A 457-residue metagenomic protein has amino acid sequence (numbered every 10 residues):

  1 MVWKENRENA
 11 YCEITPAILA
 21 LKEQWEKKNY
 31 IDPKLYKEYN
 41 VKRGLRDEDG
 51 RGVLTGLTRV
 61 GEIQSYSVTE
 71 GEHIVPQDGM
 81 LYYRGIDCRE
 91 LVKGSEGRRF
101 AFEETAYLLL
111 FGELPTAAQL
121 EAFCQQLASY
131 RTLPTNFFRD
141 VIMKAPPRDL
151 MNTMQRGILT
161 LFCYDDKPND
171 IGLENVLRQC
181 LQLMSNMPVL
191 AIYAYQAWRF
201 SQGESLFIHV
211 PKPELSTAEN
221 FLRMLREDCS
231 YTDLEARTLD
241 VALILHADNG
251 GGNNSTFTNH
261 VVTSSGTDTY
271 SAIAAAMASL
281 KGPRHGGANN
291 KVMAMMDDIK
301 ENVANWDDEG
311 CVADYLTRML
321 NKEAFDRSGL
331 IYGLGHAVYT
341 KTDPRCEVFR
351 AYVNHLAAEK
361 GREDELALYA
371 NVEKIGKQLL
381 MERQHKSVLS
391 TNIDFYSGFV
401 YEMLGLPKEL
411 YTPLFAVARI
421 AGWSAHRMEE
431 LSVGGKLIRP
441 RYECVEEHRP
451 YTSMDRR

Functional and structural regions predicted by a protein language model:
V2-R457: Non-transmembrane, aqueous-exposed alpha-helical and coiled segments at domain scale
